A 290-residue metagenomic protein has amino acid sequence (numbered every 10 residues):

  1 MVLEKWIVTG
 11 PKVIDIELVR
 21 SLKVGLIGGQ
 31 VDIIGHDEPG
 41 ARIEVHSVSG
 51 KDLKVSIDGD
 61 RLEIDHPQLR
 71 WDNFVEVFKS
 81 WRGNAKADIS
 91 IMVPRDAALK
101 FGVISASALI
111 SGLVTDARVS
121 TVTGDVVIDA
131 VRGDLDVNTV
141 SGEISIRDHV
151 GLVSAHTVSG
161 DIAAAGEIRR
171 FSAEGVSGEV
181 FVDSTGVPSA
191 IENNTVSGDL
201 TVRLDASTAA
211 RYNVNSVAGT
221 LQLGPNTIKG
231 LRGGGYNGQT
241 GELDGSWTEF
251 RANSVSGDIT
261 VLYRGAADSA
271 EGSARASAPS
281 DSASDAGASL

Functional and structural regions predicted by a protein language model:
M1-L290: Intrinsically disordered, low-complexity terminal regions
